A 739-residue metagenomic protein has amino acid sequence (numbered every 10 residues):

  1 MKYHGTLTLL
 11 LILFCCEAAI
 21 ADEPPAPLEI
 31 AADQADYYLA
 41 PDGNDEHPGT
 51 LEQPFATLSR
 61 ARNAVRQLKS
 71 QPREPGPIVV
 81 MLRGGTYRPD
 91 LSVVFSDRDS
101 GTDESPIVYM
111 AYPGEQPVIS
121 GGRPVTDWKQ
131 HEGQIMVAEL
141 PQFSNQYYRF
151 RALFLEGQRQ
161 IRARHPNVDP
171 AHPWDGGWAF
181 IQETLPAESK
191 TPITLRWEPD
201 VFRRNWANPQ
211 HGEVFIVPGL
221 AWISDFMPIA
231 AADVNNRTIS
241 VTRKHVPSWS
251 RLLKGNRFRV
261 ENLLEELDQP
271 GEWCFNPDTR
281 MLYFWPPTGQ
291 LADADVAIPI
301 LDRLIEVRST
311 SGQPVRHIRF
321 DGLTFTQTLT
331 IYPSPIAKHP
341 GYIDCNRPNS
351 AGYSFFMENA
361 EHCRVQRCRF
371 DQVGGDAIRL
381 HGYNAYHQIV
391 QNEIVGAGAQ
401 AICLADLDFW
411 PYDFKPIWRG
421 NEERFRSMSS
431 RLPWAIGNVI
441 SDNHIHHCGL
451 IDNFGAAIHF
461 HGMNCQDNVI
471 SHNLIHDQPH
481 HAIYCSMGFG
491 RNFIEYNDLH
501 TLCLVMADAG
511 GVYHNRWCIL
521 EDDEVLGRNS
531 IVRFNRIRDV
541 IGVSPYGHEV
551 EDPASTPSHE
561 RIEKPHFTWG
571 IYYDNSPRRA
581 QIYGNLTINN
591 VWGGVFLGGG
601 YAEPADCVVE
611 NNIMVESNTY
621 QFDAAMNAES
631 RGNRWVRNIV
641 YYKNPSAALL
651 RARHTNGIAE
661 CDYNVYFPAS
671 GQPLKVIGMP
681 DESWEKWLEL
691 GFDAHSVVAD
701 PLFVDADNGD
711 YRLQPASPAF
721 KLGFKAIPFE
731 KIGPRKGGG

Functional and structural regions predicted by a protein language model:
M1-G5: Positively charged n-region of N-terminal signal peptides that target proteins for export
T6-E17: Bacterial N-terminal signal peptides
P25-A26, D33-N359, R364-R369, W410-S430 (+4 more regions): Extracellular polysaccharide-degrading/modifying enzymes targeting complex plant/algal/animal polysaccharides
Q71-P77, T102-E104, I451-N453, V505-A507 (+3 more regions): Short helix-terminating capping/connector loops at secondary-structure junctions
M81, V94, V108-M110, V118-S120 (+21 more regions): Extracellular beta-strand solenoid repeats
D90-R98, E104, V108, R579-N708: Predominantly extracellular beta-rich ligand-binding scaffolds that present long acidic/polar faces for carbohydrate
L91-S92, L329-P335, G352, G374-L380 (+12 more regions): Short glycine/acidic-rich loop motifs that flank beta-strands on beta-rich extracellular proteins
R316-Q327, E361-G375, N384-A399, D408-G449 (+9 more regions): Right-handed parallel beta-helix
